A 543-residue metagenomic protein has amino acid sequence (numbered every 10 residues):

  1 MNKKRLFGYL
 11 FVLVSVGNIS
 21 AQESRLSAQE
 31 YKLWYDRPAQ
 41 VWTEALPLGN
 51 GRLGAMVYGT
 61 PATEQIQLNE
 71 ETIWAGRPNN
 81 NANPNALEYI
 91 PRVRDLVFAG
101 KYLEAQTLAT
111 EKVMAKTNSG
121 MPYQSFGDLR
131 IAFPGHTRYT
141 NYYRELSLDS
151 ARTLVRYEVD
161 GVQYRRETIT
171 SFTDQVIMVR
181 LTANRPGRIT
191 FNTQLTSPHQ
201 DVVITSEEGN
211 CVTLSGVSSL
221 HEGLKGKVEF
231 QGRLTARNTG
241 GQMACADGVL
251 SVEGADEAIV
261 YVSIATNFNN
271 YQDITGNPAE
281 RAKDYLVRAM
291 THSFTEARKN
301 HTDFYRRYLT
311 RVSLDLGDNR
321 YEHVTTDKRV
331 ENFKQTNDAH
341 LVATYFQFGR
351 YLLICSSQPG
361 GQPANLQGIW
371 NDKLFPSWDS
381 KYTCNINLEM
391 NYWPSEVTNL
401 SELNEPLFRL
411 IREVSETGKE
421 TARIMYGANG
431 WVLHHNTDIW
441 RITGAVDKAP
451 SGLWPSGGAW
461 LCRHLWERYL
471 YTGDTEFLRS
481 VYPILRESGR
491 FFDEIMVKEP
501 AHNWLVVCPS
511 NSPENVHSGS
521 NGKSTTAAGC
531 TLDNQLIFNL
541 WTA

Functional and structural regions predicted by a protein language model:
M1-S24: Bacterial Sec-dependent N-terminal signal peptides
Q22-P450, S456, C462-Y469, D474-T475 (+4 more regions): Aromatic-residue-lined binding/catalytic grooves and analogous aromatic/hydrophobic interfacial grooves in multimeric
V481-Y482: Hydrophobic, well-ordered secondary-structure scaffolds
F492-E494: Juxtamembrane membrane-interface segments at transmembrane alpha-helix termini
K498-N503, P513, S518: Catalytic activation segment of kinase domains across protein kinase-like and atypical kinase folds
N515-A543: Carbohydrate-active enzyme catalytic cores, enriched for enzymes that act on polyanionic acidic polysaccharides
